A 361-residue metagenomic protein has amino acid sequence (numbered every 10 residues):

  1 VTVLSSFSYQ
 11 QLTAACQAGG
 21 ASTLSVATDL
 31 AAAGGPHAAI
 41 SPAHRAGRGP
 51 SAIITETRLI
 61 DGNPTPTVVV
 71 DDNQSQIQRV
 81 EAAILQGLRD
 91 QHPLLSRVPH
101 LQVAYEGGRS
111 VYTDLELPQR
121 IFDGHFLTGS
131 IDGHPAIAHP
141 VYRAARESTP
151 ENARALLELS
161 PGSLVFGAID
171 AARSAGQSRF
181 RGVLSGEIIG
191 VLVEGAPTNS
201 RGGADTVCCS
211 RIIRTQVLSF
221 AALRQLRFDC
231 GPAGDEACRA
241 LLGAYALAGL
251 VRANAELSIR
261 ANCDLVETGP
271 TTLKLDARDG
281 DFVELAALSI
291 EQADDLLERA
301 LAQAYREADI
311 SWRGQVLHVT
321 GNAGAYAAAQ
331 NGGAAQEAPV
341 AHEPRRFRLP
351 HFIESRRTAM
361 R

Functional and structural regions predicted by a protein language model:
V1-V68, Q91, H100, D123-R361: Basic polyanion-binding and macromolecular-assembly surfaces
T67-I77: Extended catalytic/binding region for NAD+/ADP-ribose chemistry, centered on the ART fold
Q76-G87: Short active-site loop/helix that positions an aromatic residue
Q91-G129: Charge-dense polyanion-binding interfaces
